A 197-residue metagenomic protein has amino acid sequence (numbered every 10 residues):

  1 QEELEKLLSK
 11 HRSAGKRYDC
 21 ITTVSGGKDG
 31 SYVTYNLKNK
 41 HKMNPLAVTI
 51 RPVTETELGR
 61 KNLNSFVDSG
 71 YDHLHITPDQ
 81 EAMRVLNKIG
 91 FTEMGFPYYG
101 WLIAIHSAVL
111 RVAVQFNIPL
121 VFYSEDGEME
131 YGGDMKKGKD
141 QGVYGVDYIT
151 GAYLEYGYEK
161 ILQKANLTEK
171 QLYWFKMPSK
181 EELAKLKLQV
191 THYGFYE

Functional and structural regions predicted by a protein language model:
Q1-D19, N36-E197: Nucleotide-activated chemistry modules centered on ATP-dependent adenylation/adenylyltransferase
I21-D29: Short, glycine-rich nucleotide/cofactor-binding loops
Y32-V33: Hydrophobic positions on the alpha1 helix immediately C-terminal to the Walker A/P-loop
